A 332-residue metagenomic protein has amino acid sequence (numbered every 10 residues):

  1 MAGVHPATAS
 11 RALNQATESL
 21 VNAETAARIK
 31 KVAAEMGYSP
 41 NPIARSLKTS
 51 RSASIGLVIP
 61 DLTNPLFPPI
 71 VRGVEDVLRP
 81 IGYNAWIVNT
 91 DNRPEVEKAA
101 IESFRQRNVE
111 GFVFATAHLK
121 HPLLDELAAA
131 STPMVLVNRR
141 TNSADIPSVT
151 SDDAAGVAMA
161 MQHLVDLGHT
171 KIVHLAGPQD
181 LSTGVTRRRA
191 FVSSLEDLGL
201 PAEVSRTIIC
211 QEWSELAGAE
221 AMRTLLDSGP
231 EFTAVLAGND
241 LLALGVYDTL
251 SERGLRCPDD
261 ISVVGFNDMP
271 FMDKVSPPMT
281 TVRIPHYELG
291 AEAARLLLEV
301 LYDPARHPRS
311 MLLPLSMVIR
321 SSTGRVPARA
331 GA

Functional and structural regions predicted by a protein language model:
M1-R51, A332: N-terminal helix-turn-helix DNA-binding module of bacterial transcription factors
P6-R11, K48-D61, H163, K171-P178: Short beta-strand segments enriched in small/hydrophobic residues
A33-R72, P80-Y83, D91, S103-Q106: N-terminal helix-turn-helix/winged-helix DNA-binding helices and compositionally similar short basic alpha-helical
E35, D76-I81, R105, A128-L136 (+1 more regions): Bacterial carbohydrate/catabolite-sensing allosteric modules
E35-N41, E95, T116-A117, Y247: Short gly/ser/thr-rich secondary-structure transition/capping motifs
A44, K98-I101, L124, M161 (+1 more regions): Short hydrophobic/charged patches on amphipathic alpha-helices used for structural packing and interfaces
D76-L124, P133: Central regulatory/effector-binding core of bacterial HTH transcription factors
